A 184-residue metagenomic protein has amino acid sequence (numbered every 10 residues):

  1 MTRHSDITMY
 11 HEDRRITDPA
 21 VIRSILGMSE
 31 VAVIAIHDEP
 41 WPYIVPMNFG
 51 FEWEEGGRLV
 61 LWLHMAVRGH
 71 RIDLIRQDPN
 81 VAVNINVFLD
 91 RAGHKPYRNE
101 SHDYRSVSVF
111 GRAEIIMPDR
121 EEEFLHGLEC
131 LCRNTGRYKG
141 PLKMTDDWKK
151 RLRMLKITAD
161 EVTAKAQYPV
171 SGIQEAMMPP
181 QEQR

Functional and structural regions predicted by a protein language model:
T2-E12, F88-R184: Charged, gly/pro-rich active-site loop segments
H4-V33: Short, basic/aromatic recognition patches
I25-L26, I75, L131: A generic structural signal for nonpolar/aromatic side chains embedded in well-ordered alpha-helices
S29-V67: Short beta-strand segments
I34, V81-I85: Short conserved beta-strand and strand-loop elements enriched in small hydrophobics with frequent Asp/Gly
H37-E39, N48, A66-R68, N86-F88 (+2 more regions): Histidine- and/or cysteine-centered catalytic micro-motif in compact active-site loops
E54, I72-Q77, Y97-D103: Short, charge-rich binding segments
L59-V81: Compact nucleic-acid interaction/catalytic patches
